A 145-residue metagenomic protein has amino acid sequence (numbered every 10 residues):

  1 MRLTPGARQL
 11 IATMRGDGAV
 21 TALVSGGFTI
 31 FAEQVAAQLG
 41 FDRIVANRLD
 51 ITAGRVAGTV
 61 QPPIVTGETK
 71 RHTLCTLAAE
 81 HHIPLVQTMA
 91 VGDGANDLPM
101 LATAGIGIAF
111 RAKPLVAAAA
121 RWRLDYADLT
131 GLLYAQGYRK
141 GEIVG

Functional and structural regions predicted by a protein language model:
M1-G145: C-terminal cap/substrate-recognition subdomain and adjoining C-terminal extension of metal-dependent phosphatase-like
